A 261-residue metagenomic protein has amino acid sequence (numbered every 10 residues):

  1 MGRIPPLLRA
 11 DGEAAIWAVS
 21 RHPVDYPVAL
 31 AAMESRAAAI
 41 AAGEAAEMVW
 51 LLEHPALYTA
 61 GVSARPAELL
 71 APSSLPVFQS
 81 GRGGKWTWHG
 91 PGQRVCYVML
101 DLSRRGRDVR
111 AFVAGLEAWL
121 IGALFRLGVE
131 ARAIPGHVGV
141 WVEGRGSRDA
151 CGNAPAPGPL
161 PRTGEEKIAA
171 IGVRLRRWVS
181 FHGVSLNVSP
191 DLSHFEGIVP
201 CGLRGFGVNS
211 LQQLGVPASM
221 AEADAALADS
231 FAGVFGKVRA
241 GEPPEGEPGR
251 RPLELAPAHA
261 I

Functional and structural regions predicted by a protein language model:
M1-T163, I168, P217, E247-I261: N-terminal lobe of the biotin/lipoate ligase/transferase fold
Y58-T59, W178, S193-H194: Short, acidic Gly/Pro/Ser/Thr-rich loop/turn segments
G90-G92, S180, A223: Catalytic-loop motifs flanking and including active-site residues across diverse enzymes
V173, W178-S180: Acidic/histidine-enriched ion/cofactor-binding microenvironments in catalytic or ligand-binding pockets
R174, N187-I261: C-terminal accessory segment of soluble enzyme catalytic cores
